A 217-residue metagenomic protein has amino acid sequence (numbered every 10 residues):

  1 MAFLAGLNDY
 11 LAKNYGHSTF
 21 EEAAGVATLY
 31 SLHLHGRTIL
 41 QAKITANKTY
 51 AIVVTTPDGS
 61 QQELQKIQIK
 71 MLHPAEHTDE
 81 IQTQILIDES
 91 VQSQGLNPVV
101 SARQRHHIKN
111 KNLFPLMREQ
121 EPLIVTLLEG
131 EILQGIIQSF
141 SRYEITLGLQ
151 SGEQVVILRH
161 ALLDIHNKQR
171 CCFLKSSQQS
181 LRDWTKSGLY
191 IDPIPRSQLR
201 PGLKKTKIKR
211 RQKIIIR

Functional and structural regions predicted by a protein language model:
M1-E129, L149-R217: Short glycine-rich, low-complexity segments
Q138-S139: Short glycine/proline-enriched turns and hinge-like loops at secondary-structure junctions
R142: Core nucleic-acid recognition elements
I145-L147: A short interface-forming secondary-structure element
